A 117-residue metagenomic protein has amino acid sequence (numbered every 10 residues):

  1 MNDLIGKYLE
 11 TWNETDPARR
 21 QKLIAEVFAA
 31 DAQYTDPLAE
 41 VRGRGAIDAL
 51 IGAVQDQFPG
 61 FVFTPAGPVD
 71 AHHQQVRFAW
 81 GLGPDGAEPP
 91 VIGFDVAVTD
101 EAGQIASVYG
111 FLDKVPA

Functional and structural regions predicted by a protein language model:
M1-V27: Short acidic-aromatic low-complexity motifs
E10, E14, P37, D95: Short, flexible active-site loop motifs that bind/organize anionic cofactors or intermediates
Q21-Q74: A solvent-exposed, acidic/Ser-Thr-rich amphipathic alpha-helical stretch
Q55-A117: A beta-strand edge to alpha-helix "cap/lid" segment located at domain peripheries
